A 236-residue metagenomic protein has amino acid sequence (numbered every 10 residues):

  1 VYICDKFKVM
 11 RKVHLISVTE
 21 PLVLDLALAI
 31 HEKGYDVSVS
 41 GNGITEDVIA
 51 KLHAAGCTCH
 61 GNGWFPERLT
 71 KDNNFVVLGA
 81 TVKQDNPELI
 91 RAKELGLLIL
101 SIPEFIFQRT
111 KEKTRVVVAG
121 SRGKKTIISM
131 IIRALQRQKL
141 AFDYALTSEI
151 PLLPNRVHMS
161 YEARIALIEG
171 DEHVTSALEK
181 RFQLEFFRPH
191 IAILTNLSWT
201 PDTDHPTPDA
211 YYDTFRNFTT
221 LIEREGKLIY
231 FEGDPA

Functional and structural regions predicted by a protein language model:
Y2-H60, K71-V76, E94-L97, R216: ATP-dependent carboxylate-amine ligase
D5-K8, L22, A29-K33, E67-K71 (+2 more regions): Phosphate-binding loop of NTP-binding sites
